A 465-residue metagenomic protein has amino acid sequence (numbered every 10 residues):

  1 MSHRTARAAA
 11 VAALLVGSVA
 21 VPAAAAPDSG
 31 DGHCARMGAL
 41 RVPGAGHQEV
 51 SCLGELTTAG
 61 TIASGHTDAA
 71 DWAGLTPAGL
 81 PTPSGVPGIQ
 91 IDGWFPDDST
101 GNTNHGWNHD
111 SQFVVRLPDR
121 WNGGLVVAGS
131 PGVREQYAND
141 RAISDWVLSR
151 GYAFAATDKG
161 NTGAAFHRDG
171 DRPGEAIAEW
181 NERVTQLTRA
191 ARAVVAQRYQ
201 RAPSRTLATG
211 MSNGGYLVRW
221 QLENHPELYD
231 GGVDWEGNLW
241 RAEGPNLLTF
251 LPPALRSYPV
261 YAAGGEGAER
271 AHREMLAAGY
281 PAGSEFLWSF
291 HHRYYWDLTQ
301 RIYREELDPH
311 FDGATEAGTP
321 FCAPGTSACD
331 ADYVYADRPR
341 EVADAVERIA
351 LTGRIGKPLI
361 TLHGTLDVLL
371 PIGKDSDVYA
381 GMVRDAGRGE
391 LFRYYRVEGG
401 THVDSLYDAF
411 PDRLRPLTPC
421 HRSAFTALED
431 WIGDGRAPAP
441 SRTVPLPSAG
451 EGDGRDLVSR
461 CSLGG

Functional and structural regions predicted by a protein language model:
M1-P27: Secretory targeting and sorting signals
S29-T103, W107-S111, G237-R354, A439-T443 (+1 more regions): Accessory cap/linker subdomain of secreted extracellular hydrolases
D71, E135, R205-R256: Primarily recognizes the serine-hydrolase "nucleophile elbow" in alpha/beta-hydrolase and SGNH/GDSL folds
I91, T100-N104, V114, L125 (+2 more regions): A fold-wide structural signal in alpha/beta-hydrolase
L117-N122, P173-E182, A190-S212: Gly/Ser-rich "nucleophile elbow"/oxyanion-hole loop immediately N-terminal to the catalytic nucleophile in hydrolases
W121-L125, S149-F154, R201-T206, E227-G231 (+2 more regions): Loop/turn elements at helix/coil->beta-strand transitions in domains of secreted/extracellular proteins
A128-R189, Q197, S405-R413: Cap/lid segment of the alpha/beta-hydrolase catalytic domain
M211, R304-V458, S462-G465: C-terminal subdomain of alpha/beta-hydrolase-fold enzymes, centered on the catalytic histidine and its supporting
